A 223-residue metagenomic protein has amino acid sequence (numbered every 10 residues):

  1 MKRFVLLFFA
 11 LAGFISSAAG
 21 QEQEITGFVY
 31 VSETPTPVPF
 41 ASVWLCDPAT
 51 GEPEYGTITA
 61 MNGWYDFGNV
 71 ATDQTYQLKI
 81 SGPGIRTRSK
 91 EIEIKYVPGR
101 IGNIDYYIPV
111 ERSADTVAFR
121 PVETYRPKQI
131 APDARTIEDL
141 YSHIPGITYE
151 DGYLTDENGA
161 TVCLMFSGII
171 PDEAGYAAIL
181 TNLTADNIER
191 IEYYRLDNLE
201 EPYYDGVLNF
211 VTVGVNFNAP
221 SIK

Functional and structural regions predicted by a protein language model:
Q23-V31, G63, I108: A short, amphipathic beta-strand motif
I25, E33-P48: Short, ordered, surface-exposed loop/turn motifs in non-cytosolic proteins
A49-E52, T75-E93: A short, solvent-exposed loop/turn motif at the edges and junctions of modular extracellular/periplasmic domains
A49-W64: Short, acidic Ser/Thr/Gly-rich low-complexity loop/linker segments typical of extracellular and cell-surface proteins
A60-N69, A178-I179: Short, surface-exposed beta-strand/beta-hairpin micro-motifs centered on an aromatic residue
D105-E111, I137-L140, A178-I179, Y193 (+1 more regions): N-terminal periplasmic accessory domains that precede and gate Gram-negative outer-membrane beta-barrel machines
E138-D172, E200-E201, D205-V211: Extracytoplasmic beta-strand/coil segments of soluble accessory domains associated with Gram-negative outer-membrane
I169-L196: Short acidic/polar hinge/loop motifs at secondary-structure boundaries that mediate gating or recognition
